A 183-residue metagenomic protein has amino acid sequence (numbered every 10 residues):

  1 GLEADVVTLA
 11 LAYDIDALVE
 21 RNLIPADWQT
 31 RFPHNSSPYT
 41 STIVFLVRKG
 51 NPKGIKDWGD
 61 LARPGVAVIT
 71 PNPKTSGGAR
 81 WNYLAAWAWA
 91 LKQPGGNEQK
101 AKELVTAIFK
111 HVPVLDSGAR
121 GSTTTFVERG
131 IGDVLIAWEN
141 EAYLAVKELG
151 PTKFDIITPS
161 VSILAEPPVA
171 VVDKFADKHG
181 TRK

Functional and structural regions predicted by a protein language model:
G1-T75: N-terminal segment of the mature folded domain
E3, A10-D14, G54-D57, G78-N82 (+4 more regions): Stable alpha-helical elements in mature extracytoplasmic
A12, V19-L23, G50-N51, R63-V66 (+5 more regions): Sec-exported extracytoplasmic/periplasmic mature domains
A17-V19, N35, G78-W81, L164-A170: Short, charged, surface-exposed secondary-structure boundary motifs
W28-P38, G59, V146-I163, V171-V172: Short beta-strand->loop
T42-N51, E166-R182: A bilobed periplasmic-binding-protein/Venus flytrap-type ligand-binding module shared by bacterial periplasmic
V47-K49, A67-P94, I108-P113, I157-P159: Short beta-strand->loop
Q93-S160: Ligand-binding pocket segment of bilobal, Venus flytrap-like solute-binding proteins
